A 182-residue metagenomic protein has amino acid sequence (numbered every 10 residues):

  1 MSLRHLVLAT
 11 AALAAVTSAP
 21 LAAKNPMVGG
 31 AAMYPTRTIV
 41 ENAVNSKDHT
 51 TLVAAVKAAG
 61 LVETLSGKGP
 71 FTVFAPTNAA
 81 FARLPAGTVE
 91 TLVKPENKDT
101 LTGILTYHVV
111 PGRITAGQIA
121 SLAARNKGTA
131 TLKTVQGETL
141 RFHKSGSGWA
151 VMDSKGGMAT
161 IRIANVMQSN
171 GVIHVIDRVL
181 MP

Functional and structural regions predicted by a protein language model:
M1-L8: Bacterial N-terminal signal peptides that target proteins for export
S2, T17-A22: N-terminal charge/polar-biased segments
A9-V16: Bacterial N-terminal signal peptides
L21-P182: Mature, structured domains of secreted/extracytosolic soluble proteins
